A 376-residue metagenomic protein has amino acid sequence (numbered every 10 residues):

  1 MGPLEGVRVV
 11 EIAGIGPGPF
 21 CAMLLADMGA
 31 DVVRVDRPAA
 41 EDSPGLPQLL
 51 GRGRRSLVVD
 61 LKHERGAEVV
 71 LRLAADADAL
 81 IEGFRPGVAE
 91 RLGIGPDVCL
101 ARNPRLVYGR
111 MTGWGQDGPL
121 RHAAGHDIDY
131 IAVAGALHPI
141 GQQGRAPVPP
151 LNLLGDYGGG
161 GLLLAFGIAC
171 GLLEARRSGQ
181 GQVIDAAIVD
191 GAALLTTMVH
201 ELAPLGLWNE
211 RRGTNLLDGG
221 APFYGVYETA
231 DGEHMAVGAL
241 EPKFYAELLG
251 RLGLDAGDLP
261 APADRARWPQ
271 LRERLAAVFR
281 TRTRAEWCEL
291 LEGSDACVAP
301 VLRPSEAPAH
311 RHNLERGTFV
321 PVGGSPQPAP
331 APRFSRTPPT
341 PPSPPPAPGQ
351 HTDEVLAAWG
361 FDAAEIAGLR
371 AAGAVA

Functional and structural regions predicted by a protein language model:
M1-A40: Conserved small-residue-rich beta-alpha loop and adjacent elements that most often cradle the phosphate/pyrophosphate
L4, L71-A75, A123: A short, aliphatic-rich alpha-helical micro-motif
V10, L50-R102, R280: A structured beta-alpha segment of the ubiquitous adenosine-cofactor-binding alpha/beta core
G14, L61, R85-P86, T112-G113 (+1 more regions): Short glycine-/small-residue-rich Rossmann-like dinucleotide-binding loops
L24, M28, E90-M235, A239-L240: Active-site-adjacent "lid/gating" segments in soluble enzymes
P222-S294, V298: Aromatic-enriched alpha-helical interface/lid elements that frame and gate functional surfaces
E292-P342: A glycine-rich dinucleotide-binding beta-alpha-beta segment and adjacent secondary-structure elements that constitute
G324-G368: Flexible, small-/acidic-enriched active-site or ligand-binding loops
